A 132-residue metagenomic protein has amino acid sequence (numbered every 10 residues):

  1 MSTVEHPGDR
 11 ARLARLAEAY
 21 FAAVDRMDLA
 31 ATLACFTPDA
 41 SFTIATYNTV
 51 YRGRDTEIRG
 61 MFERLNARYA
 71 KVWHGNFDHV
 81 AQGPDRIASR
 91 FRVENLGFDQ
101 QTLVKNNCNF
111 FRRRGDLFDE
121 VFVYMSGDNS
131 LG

Functional and structural regions predicted by a protein language model:
M1-P38, G132: Short, low-complexity N-terminal intrinsically disordered segments enriched in polar/charged residues
S2-P7, R59-G132: A beta-strand edge to alpha-helix "cap/lid" segment located at domain peripheries
H6-D9, Y47-R54, Q100: Alpha-helix initiation/capping motif
R12, L16, E57, L103: Soluble or luminal CAZymes and related metallo-dependent hydrolases
Y20-A23, T43, E94-N95: Alpha-helix C-capping/helix-to-loop hinge sites
L29-G83: A solvent-exposed, acidic/Ser-Thr-rich amphipathic alpha-helical stretch
